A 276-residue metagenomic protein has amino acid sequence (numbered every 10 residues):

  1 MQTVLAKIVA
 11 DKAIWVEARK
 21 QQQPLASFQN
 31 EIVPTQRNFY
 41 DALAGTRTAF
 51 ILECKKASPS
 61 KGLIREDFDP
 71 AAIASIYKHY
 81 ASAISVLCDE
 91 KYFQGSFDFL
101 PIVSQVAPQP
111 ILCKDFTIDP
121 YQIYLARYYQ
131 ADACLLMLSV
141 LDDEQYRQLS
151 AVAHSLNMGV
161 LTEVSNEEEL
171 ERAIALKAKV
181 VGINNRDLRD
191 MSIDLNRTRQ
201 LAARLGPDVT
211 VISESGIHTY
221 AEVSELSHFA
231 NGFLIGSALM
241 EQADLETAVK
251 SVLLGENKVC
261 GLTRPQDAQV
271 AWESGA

Functional and structural regions predicted by a protein language model:
M1-D67: An N-cap/entry alpha-helix motif that binds or orients negatively charged groups
A42-L63, S96-V103, P108, R147 (+1 more regions): N-terminal small/glycine-rich loop or linker at the start of catalytic domains across soluble metabolic enzymes
A49-E53, A83-S85, P110-L112, D132-L135 (+5 more regions): Structural preference for beta-strand elements that scaffold enzyme active sites
I51-D69, P110-I118, V160-E163, S213 (+1 more regions): Active-site mouth loops of central-metabolism enzymes
K61-H154, E169-R172, T198-L201, P265: N-terminal active-site wall of soluble small-molecule enzyme domains
I118-Q130, S165-L176, G216-I235, M240 (+1 more regions): Catalytic cores of alpha/beta
Y128-Q145, G182-S192, F229-V249, A276: Glycine-rich phosphate-binding active-site loops on the catalytic face of alpha/beta enzymes
L195-L205, L226-S227, L239-C260: C-terminal helical cap(s) of enzyme catalytic domains, especially alpha/beta-barrels
